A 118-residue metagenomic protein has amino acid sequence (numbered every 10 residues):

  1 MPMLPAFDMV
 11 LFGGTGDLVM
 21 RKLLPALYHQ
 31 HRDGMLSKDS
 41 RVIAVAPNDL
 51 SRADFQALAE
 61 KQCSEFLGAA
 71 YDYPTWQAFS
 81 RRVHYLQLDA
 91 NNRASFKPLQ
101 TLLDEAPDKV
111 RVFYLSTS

Functional and structural regions predicted by a protein language model:
M1-D54, Q100-T101, R111: N-terminal low-complexity, Ser/Thr- and acidic-residue-enriched intrinsically disordered segments
R32-H84: Glycine-rich phosphate-binding loop and adjoining beta1-alpha1-beta2 segment of Rossmann-like nucleotide-binding folds
F66-V110: A structured beta-alpha segment of the ubiquitous adenosine-cofactor-binding alpha/beta core
T117: Conserved NAD(P)H cofactor-binding loop of Rossmann-fold oxidoreductase domains
